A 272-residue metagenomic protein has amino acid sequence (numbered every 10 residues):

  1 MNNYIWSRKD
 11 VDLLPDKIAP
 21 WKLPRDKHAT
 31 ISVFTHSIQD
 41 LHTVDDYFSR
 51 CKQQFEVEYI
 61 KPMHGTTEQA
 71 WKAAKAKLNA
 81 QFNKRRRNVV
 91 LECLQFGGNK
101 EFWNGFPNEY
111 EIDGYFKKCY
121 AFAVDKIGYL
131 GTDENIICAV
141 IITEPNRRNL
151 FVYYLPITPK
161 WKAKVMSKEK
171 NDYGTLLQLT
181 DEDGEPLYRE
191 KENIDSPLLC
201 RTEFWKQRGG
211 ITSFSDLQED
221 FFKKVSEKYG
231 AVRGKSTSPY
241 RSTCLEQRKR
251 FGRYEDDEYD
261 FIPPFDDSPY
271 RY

Functional and structural regions predicted by a protein language model:
M1-Y272: N-terminal nicking endonuclease/strand-transfer module with a His-rich metal-binding environment and a catalytic Tyr
